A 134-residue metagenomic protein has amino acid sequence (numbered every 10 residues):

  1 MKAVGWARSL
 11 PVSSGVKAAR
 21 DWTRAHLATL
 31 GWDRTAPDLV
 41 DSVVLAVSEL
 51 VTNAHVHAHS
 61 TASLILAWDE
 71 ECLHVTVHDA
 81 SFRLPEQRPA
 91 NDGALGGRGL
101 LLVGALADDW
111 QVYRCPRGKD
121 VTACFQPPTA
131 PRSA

Functional and structural regions predicted by a protein language model:
M1-P11, H55-A134: Conserved beta-strand-loop-beta-strand hairpin that lines the nucleotide-binding pocket of ATP/GTP-utilizing enzymes
V4-W6, L10-L30: Extended, non-globular alpha-helical segments
S13-V16, R20, A36-V40, L100: Short, structured helix-loop boundary elements
A19-R24, T35, E71-C72: Short hydrophobic/aromatic-rich motifs at helix boundaries and adjacent loops
A25-S48: Conserved short strand/loop->alpha-helix "switch" segment adjacent to the catalytic nucleotide/phosphoryl-transfer site
A46-N53, H57: Amphipathic alpha-helical interface segments
